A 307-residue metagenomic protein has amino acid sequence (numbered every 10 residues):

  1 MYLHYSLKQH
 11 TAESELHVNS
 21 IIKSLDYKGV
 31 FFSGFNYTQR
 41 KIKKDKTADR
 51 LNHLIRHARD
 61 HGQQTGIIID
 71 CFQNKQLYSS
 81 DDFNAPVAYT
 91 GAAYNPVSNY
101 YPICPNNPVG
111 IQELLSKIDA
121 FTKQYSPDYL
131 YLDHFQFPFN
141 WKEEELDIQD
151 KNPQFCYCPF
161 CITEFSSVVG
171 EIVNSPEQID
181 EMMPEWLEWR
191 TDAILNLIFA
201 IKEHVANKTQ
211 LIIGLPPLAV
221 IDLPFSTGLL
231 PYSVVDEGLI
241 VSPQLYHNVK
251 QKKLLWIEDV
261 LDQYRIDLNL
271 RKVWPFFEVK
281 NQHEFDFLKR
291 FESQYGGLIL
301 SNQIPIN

Functional and structural regions predicted by a protein language model:
M1-K8, G66-D70, Y131-P138, P176-S226 (+1 more regions): Aromatic-lined carbohydrate-recognition surfaces of secreted/lumenal glycan-active proteins
Y2-H10, N36-A48, V97-Q112, M182-A193 (+2 more regions): The substrate-binding groove and active-site-proximal loops of carbohydrate-active enzymes, especially glycoside
A12-T38, Q124-Y129, S233-S242, R290-L298: Catalytic domains of carbohydrate-active enzymes, especially glycoside hydrolases
V18, F31-L77, D81-F83, M183-V205: Aromatic-lined substrate-binding rim segments of carbohydrate-active enzymes
Q64-Q124: Active-site-adjacent "subsite" loops/lids of carbohydrate-active enzymes
N74-V97, H134-P176: Aromatic- and acidic-residue-enriched segments that line the glycan-binding/catalytic groove of carbohydrate-active
N140, Q210-Q251, F291: Substrate-binding cleft/loops of secretory-pathway carbohydrate-active enzymes
E237-Q263, R271-N307: Substrate-binding cleft of secreted/luminal carbohydrate-active enzymes
